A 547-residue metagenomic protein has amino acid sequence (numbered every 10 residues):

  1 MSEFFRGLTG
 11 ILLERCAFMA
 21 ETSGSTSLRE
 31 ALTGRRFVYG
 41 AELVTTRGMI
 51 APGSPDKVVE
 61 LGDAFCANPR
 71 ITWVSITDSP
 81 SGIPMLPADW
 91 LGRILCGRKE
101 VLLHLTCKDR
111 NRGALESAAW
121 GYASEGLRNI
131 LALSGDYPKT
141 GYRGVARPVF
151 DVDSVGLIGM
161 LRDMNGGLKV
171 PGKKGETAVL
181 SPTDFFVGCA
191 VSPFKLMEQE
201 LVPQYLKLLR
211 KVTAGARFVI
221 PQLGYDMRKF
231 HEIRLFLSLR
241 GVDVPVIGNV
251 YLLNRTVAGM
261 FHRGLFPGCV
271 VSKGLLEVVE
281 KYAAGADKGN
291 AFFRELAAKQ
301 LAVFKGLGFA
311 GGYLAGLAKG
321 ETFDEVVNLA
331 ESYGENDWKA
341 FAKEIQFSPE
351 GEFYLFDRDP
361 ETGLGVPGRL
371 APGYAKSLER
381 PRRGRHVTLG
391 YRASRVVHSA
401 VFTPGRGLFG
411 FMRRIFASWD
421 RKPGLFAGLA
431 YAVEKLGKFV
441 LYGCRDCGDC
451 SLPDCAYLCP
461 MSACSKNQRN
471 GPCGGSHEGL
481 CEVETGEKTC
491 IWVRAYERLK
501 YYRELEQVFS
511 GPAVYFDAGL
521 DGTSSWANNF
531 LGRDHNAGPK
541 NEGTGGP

Functional and structural regions predicted by a protein language model:
F18-T72: Conserved N-terminal beta1-alpha1 strand-loop-helix module at the mouth
E21-T33, K57-E60, G135, P148-D184 (+5 more regions): Active-site pocket-lining/capping segments in soluble small-molecule metabolic enzymes
Y39-T45, T72-I76, V101-L105, I130-A132 (+4 more regions): Hydrophobic faces of well-ordered beta-strands that scaffold small-molecule active sites in alpha/beta enzyme cores
G48-I50, I71-D89, P138-P148, A216-E232 (+2 more regions): Glycine-rich, proline-tolerant flexible connector loops at the mouths of alpha/beta enzymes
M49, G424, A430-P547: Metallocofactor- and cofactor-centric catalytic cores in central/energy metabolism, strongly enriched
I50-F65, G113-A119, Q199-R210, F293-V303: Short, acidic/polar
N111-A123, P203-K207, E232-L235, R255-A258 (+1 more regions): Catalytic cores of alpha/beta
G113-M160: Flexible, glycine-rich active-site loops centered on histidine and acidic residues that chelate a metal or position
